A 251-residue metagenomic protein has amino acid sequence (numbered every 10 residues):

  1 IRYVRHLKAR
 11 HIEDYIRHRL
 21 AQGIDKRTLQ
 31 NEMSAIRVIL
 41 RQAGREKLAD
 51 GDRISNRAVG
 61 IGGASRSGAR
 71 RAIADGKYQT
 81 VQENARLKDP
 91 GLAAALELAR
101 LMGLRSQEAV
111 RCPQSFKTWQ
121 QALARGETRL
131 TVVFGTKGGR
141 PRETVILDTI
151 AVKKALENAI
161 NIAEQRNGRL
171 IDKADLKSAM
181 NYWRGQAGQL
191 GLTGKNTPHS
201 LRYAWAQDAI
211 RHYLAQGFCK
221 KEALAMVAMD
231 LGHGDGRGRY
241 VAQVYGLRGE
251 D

Functional and structural regions predicted by a protein language model:
I1-S67: N-terminal core-binding DNA-recognition domain of tyrosine recombinases/integrases
I36, A95-L96, Q107-C112: Alpha-helix N-cap/helix-start motif at helix boundaries, enriched for small hydrophobics
G62-T80, G138-I150: DNA breakage-rejoining catalytic core of tyrosine-based enzymes
D75-S106: Basic, Lys/Arg- and aromatic-enriched nucleic-acid-binding interface segment
E97, R202-D235, E250-D251: C-terminal catalytic core of tyrosine-transesterase DNA break-rejoin enzymes
R111-K154: Conserved tyrosine-mediated DNA breakage-rejoining catalytic core shared by Y-recombinases
K117-Q120, G232-Y240: Short, basic interhelical loop/turn and adjoining N-cap of the next helix at nucleic-acid- or acidic-partner-contacting
L147-A209: Active-site/catalytic core of tyrosine-dependent DNA strand-transfer enzymes
